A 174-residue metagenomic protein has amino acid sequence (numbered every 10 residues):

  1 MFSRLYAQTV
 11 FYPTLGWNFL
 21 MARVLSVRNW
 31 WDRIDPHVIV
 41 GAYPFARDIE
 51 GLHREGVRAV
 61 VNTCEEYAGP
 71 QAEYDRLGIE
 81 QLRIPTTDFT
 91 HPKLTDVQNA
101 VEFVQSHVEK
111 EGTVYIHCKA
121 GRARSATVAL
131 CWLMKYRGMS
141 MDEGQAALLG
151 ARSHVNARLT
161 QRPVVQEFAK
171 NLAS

Functional and structural regions predicted by a protein language model:
M1-V24, S174: Non-catalytic regulatory/accessory regions that flank a structured catalytic core
Y6, W17, W30-W31, W132: A residue-identity detector for tryptophan
A7, S125-T127, V165: Sequence-pattern detector for short linear motifs and compositional/periodic biases rather than a specific fold
T14, V27-R28, A129: Intrinsically disordered regions, especially transient/low-confidence alpha-helical propensity segments and coil-helix
V24-Y115, M134-A173: Cysteine-based protein phosphatase catalytic domain of the PTP/DSP
E111-L130: A phosphate-binding catalytic loop at a beta-strand-loop-alpha-helix junction that coordinates phosphoryl groups
